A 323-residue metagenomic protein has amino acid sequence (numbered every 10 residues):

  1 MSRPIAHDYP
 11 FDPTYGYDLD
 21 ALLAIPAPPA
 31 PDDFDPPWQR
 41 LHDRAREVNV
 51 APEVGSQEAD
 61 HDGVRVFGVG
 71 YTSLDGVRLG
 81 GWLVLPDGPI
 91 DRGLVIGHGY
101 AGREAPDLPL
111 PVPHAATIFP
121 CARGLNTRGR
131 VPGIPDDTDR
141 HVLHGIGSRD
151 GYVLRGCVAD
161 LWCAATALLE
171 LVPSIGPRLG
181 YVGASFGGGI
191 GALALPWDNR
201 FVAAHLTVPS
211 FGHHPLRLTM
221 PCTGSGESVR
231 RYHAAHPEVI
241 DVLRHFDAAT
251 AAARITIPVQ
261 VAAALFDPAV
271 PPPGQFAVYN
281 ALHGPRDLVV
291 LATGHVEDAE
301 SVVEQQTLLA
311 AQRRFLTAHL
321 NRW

Functional and structural regions predicted by a protein language model:
M1-G63: N-terminal targeting or regulatory segments adjacent to alpha/beta-hydrolase or S9 domains
R3, F276-W323: C-terminal catalytic histidine-bearing segment of alpha/beta-hydrolase fold enzymes
G81-L85, I90-A101: Short beta-strand element of the alpha/beta-hydrolase
A105, A116-A159, L218: Cap/lid segment of the alpha/beta-hydrolase catalytic domain
V142-S185: Gly/Ser-rich "nucleophile elbow"/oxyanion-hole loop immediately N-terminal to the catalytic nucleophile in hydrolases
G191-H236, V290: Hydrolase active-site cap/lid region
R254-T256, V261-A263: Short beta-strand/loop motif that positions the catalytic acidic residue of the alpha/beta-hydrolase fold
L265-V270: Acidic catalytic loop of the alpha/beta-hydrolase fold
